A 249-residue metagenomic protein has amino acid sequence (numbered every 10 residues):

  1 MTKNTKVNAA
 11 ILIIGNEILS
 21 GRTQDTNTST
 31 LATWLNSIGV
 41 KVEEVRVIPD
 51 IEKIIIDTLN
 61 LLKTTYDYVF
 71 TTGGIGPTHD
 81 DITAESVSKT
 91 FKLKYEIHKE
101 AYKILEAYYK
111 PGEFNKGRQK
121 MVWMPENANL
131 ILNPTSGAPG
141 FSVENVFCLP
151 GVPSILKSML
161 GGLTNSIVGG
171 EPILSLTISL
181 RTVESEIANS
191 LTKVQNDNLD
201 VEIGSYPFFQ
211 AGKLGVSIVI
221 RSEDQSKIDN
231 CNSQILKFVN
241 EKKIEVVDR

Functional and structural regions predicted by a protein language model:
T2-V45, D50, S226-N230: Glycine-rich phosphate/diphosphate-binding loop of Rossmann-like nucleotide-binding domains
K6-A9, T65-Y66, P125-E126, G137-A138 (+3 more regions): Short coil/turn connectors at secondary-structure junctions
I14-N16, T71-H79, G151, R221-E223: Glycine-rich beta-strand-to-loop/alpha-helix junction loops that act as flexible
T26, T30, D50, I54-D57 (+11 more regions): Conserved active-site and cofactor/substrate-binding residues in soluble primary-metabolism enzymes
S29-I82, V87-K89: N-terminal small/polar loop signature for handling phosphorylated ligands or for N-terminal nucleophile
D57-N60, I82-G170: Proline/glycine-rich low-complexity loops and linkers
N145-F238: An accessory alpha-helical subdomain
F238-R249: Conserved short beta-strand edge segments in small beta-sheet-based binding/regulatory domains
